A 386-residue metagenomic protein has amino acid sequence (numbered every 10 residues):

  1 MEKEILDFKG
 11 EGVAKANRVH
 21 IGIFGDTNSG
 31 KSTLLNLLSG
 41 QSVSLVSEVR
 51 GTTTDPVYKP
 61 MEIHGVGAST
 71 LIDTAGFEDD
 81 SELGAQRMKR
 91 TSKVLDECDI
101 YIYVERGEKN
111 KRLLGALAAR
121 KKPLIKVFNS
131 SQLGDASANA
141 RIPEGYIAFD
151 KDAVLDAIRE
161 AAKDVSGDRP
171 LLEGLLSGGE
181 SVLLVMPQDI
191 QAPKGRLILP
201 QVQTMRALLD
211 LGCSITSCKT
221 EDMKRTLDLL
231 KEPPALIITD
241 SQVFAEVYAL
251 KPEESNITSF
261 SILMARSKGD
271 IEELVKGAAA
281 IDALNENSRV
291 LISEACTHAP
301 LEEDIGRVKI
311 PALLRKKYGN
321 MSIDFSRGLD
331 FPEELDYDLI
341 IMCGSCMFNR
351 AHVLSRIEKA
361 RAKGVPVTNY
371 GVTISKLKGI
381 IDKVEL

Functional and structural regions predicted by a protein language model:
M1, D26-S29, G195-L386: C-terminal effector/interaction modules appended to NTPase cores
M1-A85, K89, K93-D96: Conserved G1/Walker A P-loop phosphate-binding module
E2-F8, A119-G174, S181-L183, G212-E221 (+5 more regions): Canonical P-loop GTPase G-domain recognition
I21, V182, S288-V290: Conserved hydrophobic helix-helix packing surfaces used for dimerization/oligomerization
E48, F77-L83, E105, A161-A162 (+2 more regions): Short, flexible loop segments at the rims of nucleotide/cofactor-binding pockets, characterized by
K59-G67, A75, E82-Y146, P170-G174 (+4 more regions): Conserved C-terminal guanine-recognition region of P-loop GTPase G domains, centered on the G4
T74-A75, V104-E108, K122-A153, V185-P193 (+6 more regions): G-domain G4 guanine-recognition motif of GTPases
L176-Q201: Long, well-ordered amphipathic alpha-helical subdomains in the mid-to-C-terminal portions of large enzyme subunits
